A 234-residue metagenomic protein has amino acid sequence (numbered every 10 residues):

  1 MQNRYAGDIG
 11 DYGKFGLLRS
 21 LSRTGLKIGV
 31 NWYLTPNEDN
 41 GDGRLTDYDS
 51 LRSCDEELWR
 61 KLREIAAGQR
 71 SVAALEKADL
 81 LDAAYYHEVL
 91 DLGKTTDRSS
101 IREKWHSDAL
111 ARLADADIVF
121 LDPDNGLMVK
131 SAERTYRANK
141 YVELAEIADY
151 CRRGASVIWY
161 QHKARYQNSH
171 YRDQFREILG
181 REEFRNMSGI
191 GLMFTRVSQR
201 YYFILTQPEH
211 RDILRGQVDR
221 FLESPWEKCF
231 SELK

Functional and structural regions predicted by a protein language model:
M1-K234: Class I S-adenosyl-L-methionine-dependent methyltransferase catalytic core
